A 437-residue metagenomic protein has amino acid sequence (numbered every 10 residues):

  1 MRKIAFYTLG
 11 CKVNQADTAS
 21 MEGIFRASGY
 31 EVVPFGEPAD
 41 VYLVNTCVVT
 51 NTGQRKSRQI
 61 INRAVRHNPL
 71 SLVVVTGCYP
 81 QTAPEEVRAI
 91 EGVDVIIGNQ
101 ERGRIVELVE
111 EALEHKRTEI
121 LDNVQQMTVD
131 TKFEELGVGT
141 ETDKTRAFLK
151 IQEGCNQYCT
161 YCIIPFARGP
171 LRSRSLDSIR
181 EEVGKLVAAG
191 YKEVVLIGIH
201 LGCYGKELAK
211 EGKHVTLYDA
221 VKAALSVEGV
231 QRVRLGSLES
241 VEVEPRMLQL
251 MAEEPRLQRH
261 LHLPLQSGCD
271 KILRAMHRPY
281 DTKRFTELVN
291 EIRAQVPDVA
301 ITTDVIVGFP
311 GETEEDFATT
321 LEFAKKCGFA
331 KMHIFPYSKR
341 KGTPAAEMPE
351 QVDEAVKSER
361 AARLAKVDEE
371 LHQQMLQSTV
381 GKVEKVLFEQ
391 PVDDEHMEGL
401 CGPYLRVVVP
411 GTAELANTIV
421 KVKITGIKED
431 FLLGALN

Functional and structural regions predicted by a protein language model:
M1-Y204, T216, R246, L261 (+7 more regions): Proteins enriched for Cys/Gly/acidic motifs involved in redox and nucleic-acid/cofactor modification
N14, T50-G53, P80, S240 (+3 more regions): Alpha-helix N-cap/loop-to-helix initiation residues
V48-V49, R168, L208-G212, R274-Y280 (+1 more regions): Short glycine-enriched, charge-decorated loop/helix-capping segments at active-site entrances that position
V73-V74, T82-A83, A188-E314: Conserved SAM/AdoMet-binding glycine-rich loop
G103, Q157, G169, G202 (+5 more regions): Glycine-centered loop/turn positions within well-structured domains that cap or flank conserved ligand/cofactor-binding
T142-T145, C155-Q157, L257, S267 (+5 more regions): Short flexible coil/turn linkers enriched for glycine and charged/polar residues that connect secondary-structure
L263, D304, A324, M332 (+3 more regions): Hydrophobic, well-ordered secondary-structure elements that form the walls of internal hydrophobic environments
E347-N437: Terminal RNA-binding accessory module
